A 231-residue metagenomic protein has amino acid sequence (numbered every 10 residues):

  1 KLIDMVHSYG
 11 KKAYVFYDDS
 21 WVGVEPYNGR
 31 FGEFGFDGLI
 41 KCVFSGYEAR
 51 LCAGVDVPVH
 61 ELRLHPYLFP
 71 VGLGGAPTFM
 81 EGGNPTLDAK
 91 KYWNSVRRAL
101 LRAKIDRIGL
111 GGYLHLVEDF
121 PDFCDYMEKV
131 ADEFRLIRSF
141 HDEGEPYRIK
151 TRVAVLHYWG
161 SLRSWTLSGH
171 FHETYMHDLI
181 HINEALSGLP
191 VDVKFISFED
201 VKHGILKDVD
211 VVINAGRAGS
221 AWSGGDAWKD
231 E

Functional and structural regions predicted by a protein language model:
K1-D230: Glycan-processing catalytic domains of CAZymes
